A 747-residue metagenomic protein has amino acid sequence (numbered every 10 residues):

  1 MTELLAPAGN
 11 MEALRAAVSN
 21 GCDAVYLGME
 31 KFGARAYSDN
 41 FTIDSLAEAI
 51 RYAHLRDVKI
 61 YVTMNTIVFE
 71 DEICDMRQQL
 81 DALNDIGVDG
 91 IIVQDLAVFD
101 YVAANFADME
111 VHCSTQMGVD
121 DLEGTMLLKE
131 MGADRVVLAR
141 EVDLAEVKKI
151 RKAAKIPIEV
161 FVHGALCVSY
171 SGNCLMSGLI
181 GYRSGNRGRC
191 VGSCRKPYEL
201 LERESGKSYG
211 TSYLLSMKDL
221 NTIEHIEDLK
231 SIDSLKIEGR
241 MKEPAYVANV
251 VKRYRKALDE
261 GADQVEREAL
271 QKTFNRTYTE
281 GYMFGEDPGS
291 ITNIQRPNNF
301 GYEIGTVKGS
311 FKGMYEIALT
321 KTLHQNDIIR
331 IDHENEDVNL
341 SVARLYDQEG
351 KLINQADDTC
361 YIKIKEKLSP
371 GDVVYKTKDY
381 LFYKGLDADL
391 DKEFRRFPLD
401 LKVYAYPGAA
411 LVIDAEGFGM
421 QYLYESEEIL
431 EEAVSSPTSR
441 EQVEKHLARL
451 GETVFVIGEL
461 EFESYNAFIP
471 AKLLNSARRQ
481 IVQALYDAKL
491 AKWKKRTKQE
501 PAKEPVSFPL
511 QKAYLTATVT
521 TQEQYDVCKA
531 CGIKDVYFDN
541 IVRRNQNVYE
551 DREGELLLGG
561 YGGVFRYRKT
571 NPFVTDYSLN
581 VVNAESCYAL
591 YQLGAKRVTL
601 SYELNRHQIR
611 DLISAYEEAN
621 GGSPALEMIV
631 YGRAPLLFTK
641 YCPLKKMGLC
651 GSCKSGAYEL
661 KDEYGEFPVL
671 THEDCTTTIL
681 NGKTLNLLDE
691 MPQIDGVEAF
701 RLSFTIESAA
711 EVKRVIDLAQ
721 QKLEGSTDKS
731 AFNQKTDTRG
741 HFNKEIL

Functional and structural regions predicted by a protein language model:
M1-V119, E123, V137-S234, M241-L747: Active-site pocket-lining/capping segments in soluble small-molecule metabolic enzymes
R77, E130-A133: Residues lining hydrophobic/aromatic ligand-binding pockets adjacent to catalytic sites
